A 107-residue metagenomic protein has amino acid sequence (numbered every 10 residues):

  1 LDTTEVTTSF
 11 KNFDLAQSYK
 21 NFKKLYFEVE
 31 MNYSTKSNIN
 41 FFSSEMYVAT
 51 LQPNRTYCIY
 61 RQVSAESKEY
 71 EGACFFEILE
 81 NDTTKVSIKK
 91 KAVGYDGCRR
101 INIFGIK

Functional and structural regions predicted by a protein language model:
L1-K23, N32-S44: Surface-exposed ligand/attachment interfaces on beta-rich extracellular proteins
V6-F10, N38-S43, T56-K107: Extracellular jelly-roll beta-sandwich "head" domains, especially the C-terminal globular C1q domain
F22-L25, I101-I103: Generic beta-strand hydrophobic packing signal
K23-Y33, T84-K91: A short beta-strand element within beta-rich, extracytoplasmic domains of secreted/secretory-pathway proteins
S44-P53: Short edge-strand/loop segments of extracellular domains
